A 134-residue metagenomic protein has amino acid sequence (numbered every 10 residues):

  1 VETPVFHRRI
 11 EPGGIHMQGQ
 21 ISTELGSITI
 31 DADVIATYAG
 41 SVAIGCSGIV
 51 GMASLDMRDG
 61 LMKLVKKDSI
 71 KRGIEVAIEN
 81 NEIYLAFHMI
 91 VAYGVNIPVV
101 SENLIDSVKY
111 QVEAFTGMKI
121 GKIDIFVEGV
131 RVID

Functional and structural regions predicted by a protein language model:
V1-H16: Short, Lys/Arg-enriched N-terminal segments with co-localized hydrophobic residues within the first ~10-30 amino acids
P12-Y93, I97, E102, I120-D134: Contiguous, often N-terminal, cationic amphipathic patches that form binding interfaces
I97-E102, D106-Y110, T116: Charged, amphipathic alpha-helical segments and their flanking helix caps
